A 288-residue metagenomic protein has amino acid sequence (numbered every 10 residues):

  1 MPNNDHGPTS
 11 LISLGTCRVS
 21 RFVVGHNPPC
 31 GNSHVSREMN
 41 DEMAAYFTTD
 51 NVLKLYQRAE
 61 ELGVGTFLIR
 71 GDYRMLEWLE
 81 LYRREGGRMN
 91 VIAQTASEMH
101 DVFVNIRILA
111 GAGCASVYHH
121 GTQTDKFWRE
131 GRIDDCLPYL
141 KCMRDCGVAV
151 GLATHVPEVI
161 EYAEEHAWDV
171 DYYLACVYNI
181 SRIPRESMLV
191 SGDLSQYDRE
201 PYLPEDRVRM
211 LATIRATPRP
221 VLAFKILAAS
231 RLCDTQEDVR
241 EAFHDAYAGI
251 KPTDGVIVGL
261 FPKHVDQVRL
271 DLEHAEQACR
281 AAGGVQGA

Functional and structural regions predicted by a protein language model:
P2-R37, A212: N-terminal amphipathic alpha-helix/helix-capping segment at the start of soluble metabolic enzymes
I12-R21, N40, F47-Q57, R83-E85 (+1 more regions): Structured C-terminal cap/extension of enzyme domains
V19-H26, T66-I69, M89-T95, V117-H119 (+4 more regions): Hydrophobic faces of well-ordered beta-strands that scaffold small-molecule active sites in alpha/beta enzyme cores
H34-D50, V91-D101, K126-R129, S230-Q236: Active-site mouth loops of central-metabolism enzymes
T49-Y73, G111-V117: Catalytic domains of carbohydrate-active enzymes, especially glycoside hydrolases
G71-G86, E98-V104, Q123-L140, P157-E161 (+2 more regions): Active-site-adjacent beta->alpha loops and helix N-cap segments on the catalytic face of soluble alpha/beta enzymes
E85-R88, G111-S116, R144-D145, E165-L174 (+3 more regions): Glycine-enriched alpha-helix->loop->beta-strand junction motifs that scaffold or abut catalytic
E164-L194, P201, I214: Histidine/lysine/aspartate-rich catalytic loop segments that bind and position anionic ligands
